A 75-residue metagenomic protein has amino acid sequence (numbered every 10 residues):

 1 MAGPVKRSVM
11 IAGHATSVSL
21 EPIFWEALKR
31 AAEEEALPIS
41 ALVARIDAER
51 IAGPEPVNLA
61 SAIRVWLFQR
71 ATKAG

Functional and structural regions predicted by a protein language model:
M1-R7: A detector for short, charged/polar N-terminal pre-domain segments
S8-V9, W66: Small/flexible residues
M10-A62: Amphipathic, hydrophobic secondary-structure cores in small proteins
E55-G75: C-terminal structural segments of small proteins and small subunits
